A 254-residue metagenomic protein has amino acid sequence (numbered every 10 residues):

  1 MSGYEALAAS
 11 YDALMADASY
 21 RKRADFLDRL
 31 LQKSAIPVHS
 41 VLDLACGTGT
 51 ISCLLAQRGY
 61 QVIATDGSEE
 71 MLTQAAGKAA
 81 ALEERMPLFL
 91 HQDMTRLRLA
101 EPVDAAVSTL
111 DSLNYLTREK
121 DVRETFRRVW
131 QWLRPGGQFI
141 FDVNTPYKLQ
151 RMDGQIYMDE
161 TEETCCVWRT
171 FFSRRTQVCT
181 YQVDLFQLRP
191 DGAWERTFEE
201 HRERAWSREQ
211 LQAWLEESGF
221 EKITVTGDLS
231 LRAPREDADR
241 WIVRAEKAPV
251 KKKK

Functional and structural regions predicted by a protein language model:
M1-H39: Conserved class I S-adenosyl-L-methionine
L42, T50-R96: Class I SAM-dependent methyltransferase SAM/SAH-binding core
A45: Conserved S-adenosyl-L-methionine
R98-A105: A short acidic, Gly/Pro-enriched loop at the edge of an enzyme's catalytic core that lines a small-molecule cofactor
T109-D111: Residues lining the SAM
R123-P135: A short glycine-rich, Lys/Arg-flanked "PGG" loop and its adjoining helix->strand segment in the class I
I140-Q212: SAM-dependent methyltransferase
R202-K254: C-terminal lobe and adjacent flexible extensions of AdoMet/dcAdoMet transferase-like proteins
